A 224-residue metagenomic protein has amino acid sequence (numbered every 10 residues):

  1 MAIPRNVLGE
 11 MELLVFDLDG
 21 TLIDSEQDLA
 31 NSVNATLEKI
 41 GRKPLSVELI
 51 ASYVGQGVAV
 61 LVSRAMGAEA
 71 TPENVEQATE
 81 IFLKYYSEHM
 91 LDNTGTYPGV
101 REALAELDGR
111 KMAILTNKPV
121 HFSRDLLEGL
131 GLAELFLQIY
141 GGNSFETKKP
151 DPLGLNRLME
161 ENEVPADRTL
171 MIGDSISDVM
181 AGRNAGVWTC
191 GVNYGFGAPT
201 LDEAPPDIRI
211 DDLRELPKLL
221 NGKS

Functional and structural regions predicted by a protein language model:
M1-L13, E48, E73, R124-S224: Asp-based, Mg2+/Mn2+-dependent phosphohydrolase catalytic module
A2-S52: Active-site neighborhood of HAD-like aspartate-dependent phosphohydrolases
P4-R5, E10, E88-I114, V120-R124 (+1 more regions): Short, acidic loop-to-helix structural element flanking the phosphoryl-transfer center in phosphate-processing enzymes
V15, L22, T96, M112 (+2 more regions): Conserved SAM-binding loop
D28, G57-V60, E102, H121-F122 (+3 more regions): Short alpha-helical
N31, K39-E69, V75, P98: Alpha-helical substrate-recognition element adjacent to the catalytic core
S63-E102: Metal-dependent phosphoesterase signature
